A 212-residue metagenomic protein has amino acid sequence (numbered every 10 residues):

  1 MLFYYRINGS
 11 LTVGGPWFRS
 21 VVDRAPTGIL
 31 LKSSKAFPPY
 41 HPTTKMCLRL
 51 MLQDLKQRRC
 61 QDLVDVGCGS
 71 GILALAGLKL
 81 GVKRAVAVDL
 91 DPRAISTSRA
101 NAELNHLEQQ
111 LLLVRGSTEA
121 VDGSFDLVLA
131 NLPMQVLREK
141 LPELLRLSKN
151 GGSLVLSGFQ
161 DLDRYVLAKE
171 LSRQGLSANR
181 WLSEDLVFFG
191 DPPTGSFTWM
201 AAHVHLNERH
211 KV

Functional and structural regions predicted by a protein language model:
M1-V22: N-terminal auxiliary segments of SAM/dcSAM-dependent transferases
P39-R115: Conserved SAM/SAH cofactor-binding pocket of Class I
D89-P92, L132, F159: Short beta->alpha hinge that forms the Motif I/post-I loop of the SAM-binding pocket
E119-V128: A short acidic, Gly/Pro-enriched loop at the edge of an enzyme's catalytic core that lines a small-molecule cofactor
L127-R138: A short SAM/SAH-binding and catalytic strip from SAM-dependent methyltransferases
L141-S153: A short glycine-rich, Lys/Arg-flanked "PGG" loop and its adjoining helix->strand segment in the class I
S177-V187: Conserved S-adenosyl-L-methionine
V187-V212: Core SAM-dependent methyltransferase catalytic element
